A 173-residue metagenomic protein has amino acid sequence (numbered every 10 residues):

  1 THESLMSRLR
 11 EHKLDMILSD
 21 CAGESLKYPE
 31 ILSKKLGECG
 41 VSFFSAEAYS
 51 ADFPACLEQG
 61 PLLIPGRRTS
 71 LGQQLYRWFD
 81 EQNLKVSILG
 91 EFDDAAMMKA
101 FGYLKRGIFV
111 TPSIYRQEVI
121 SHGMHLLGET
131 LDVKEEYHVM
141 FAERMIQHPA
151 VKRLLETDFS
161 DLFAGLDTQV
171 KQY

Functional and structural regions predicted by a protein language model:
T1-L5, R10-K13, D20, R68 (+1 more regions): Hydrophobic hinge/microswitch elements
E3-V41, S45, H125-G128: Short beta-strand-centered segments that line the small-molecule binding cleft or hinge of alpha/beta clamshell
D20, Q59-Q82, Q147-P149, L155 (+1 more regions): Secondary-structure junction motif
Y28, D94, V133-E136: Short acidic/glycine-enriched loop/turn segments that link adjacent beta-strands
Y28-R67, P149: Flexible hinge/capping segments at coil-to-helix
A51, L127-Y173: A late-sequence structural motif
